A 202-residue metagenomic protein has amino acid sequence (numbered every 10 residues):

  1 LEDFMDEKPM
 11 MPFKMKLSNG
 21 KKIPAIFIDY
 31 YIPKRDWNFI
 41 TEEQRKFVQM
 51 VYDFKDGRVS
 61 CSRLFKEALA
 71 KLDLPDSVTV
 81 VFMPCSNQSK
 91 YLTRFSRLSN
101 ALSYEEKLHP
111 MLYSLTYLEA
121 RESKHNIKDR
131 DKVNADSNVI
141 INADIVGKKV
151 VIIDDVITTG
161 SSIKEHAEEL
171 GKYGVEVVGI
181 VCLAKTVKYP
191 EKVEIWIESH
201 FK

Functional and structural regions predicted by a protein language model:
L1-S77, T116-V146, K185-K188: Active-site-facing substrate-recognition patch
D76-N87: Short glycine-rich phosphate-binding loop at a beta-alpha junction
V81, S99, I180: Residue-level signal for inorganic ion chemistry
Q88-L92, T159-G160: Loop/helix-junction capping segments adjacent to catalytic residues or to phosphate/diphosphate-binding pockets
R94-N100: Charged helix-capping and loop-helix junction motifs
N100-L108: Short helix-loop-beta junction
H109-Y117: A conserved beta-strand->alpha-helix junction
Y113, R121-K202: PRPP/pyrophosphate-binding module of the type I phosphoribosyltransferase fold
